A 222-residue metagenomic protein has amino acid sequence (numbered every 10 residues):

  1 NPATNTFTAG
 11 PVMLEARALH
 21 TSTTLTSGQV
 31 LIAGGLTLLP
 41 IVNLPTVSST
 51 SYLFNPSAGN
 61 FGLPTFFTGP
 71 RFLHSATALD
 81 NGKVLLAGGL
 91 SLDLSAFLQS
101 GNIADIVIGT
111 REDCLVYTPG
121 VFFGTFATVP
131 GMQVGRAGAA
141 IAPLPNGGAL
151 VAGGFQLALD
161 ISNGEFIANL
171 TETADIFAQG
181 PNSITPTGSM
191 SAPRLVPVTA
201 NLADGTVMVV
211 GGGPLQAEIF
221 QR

Functional and structural regions predicted by a protein language model:
N1-R222: Kelch-like beta-propeller repeat domains
